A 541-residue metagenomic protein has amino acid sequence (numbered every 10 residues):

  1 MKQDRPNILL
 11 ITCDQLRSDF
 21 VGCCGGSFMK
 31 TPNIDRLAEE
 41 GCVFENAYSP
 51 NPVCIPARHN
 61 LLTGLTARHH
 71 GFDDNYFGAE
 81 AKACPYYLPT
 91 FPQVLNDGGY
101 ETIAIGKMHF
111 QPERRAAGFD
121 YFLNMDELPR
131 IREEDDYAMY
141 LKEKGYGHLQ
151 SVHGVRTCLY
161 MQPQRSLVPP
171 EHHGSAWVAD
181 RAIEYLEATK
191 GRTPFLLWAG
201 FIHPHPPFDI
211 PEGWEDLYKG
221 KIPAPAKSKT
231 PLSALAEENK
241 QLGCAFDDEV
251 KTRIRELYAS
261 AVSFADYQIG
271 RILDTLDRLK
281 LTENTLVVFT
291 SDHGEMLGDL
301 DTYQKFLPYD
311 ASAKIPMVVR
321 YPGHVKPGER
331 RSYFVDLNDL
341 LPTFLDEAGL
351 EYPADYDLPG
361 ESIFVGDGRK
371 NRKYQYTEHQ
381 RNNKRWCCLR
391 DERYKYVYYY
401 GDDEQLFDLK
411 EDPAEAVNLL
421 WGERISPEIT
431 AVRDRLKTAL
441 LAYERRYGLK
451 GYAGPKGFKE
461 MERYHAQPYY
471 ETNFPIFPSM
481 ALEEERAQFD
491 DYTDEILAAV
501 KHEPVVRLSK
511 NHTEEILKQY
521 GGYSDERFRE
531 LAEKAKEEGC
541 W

Functional and structural regions predicted by a protein language model:
M1-C42, N96, L419-I425: Active-site-proximal N-terminal segment of extracellular/periplasmic enzymes that hydrolyze or transfer
M1-P6, R17-S18, V43, F246 (+1 more regions): Long, internal low-complexity/basic segments
K2-D4, Q15-F28, I131-F334, E347-D355 (+4 more regions): Active-site-proximal cap/lid insertion segments
Q15-S18, P52-V53, T66-R68, M108-Q111 (+12 more regions): Short, solvent-exposed loop/turn segments at secondary-structure junctions
C23-G25, G41-T63, A104-R115, G200-H205 (+5 more regions): Short, solvent-exposed turn/loop segments enriched in Gly/Ser/Thr/Pro and often Arg
T31-P32, L61, K107, A116 (+8 more regions): Polar, surface-exposed loop/tail segments that function as active-site lids or cofactor/substrate-recognition elements
T63-V168: Catalytic-site neighborhoods of secreted/periplasmic enzymes that process anionic sulfate/phosphate groups
P129-E133, H293-D299, N338-L341, D346-A414 (+4 more regions): C-terminal cap/loop subdomain of S1 sulfatases and analogous C-terminal strand-loop tails that border
